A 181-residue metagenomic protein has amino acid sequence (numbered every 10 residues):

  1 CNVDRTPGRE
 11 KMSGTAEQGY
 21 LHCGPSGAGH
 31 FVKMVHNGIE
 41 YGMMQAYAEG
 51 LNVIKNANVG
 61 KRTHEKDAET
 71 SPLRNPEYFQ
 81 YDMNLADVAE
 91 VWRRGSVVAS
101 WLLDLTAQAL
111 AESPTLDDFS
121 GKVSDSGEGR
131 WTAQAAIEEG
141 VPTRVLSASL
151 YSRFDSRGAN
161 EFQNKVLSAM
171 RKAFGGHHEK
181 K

Functional and structural regions predicted by a protein language model:
C1-M34, M44-K181: NAD(P)-dependent Rossmann-like dehydrogenase/reductase catalytic/cofactor-binding core
E40: Glycine-rich phosphate/pyrophosphate-binding beta-alpha loops
